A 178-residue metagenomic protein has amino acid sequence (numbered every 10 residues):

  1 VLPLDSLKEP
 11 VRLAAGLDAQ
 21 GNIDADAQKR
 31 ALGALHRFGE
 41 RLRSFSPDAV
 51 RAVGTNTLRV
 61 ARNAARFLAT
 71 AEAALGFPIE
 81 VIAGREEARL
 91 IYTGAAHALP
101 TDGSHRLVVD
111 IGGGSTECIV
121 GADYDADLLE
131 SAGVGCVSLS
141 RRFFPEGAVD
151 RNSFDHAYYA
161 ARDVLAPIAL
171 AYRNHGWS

Functional and structural regions predicted by a protein language model:
V1-I111, I119-S178: Nucleotide/phosphate-binding catalytic cleft detector across ATP-hydrolyzing and phosphate-transferring enzymes
G114: Conserved Rossmann-like nucleotide-cofactor binding loop
